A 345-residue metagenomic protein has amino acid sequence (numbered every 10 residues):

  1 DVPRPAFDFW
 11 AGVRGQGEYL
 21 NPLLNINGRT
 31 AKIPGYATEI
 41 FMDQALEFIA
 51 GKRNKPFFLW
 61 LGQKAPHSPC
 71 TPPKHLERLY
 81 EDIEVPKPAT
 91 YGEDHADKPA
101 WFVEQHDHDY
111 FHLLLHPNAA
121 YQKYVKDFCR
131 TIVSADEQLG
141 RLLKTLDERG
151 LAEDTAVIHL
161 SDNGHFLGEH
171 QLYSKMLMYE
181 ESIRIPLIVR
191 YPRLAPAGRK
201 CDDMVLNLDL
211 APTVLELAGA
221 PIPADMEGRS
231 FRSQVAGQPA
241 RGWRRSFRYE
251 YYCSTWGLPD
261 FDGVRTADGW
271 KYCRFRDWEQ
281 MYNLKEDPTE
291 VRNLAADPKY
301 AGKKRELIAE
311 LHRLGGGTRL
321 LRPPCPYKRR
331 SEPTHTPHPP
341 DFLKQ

Functional and structural regions predicted by a protein language model:
D1-R4, M176-Y179, A240: Short glycine-biased active-site loop of nucleotidyltransferases that positions the nucleotide triphosphate and helps
A6-F9, R14, N163-E169, A195 (+6 more regions): C-terminal cap/loop subdomain of S1 sulfatases and analogous C-terminal strand-loop tails that border
F9-I40, L46-P56, W60-V205, L217-D225 (+4 more regions): Active-site-proximal cap/lid insertion segments
E77-R78, A211, R232, R292: Generic structural signal for individual residues within well-ordered alpha-helical segments across diverse proteins
P186, R190, L311-R319: A short, conserved beta-to-alpha structural element at the edge of catalytic cores that scaffolds binding
V235, A295-P298: A general structural motif at alpha-helix termini
I308: Carbohydrate-interacting/catalytic domains
